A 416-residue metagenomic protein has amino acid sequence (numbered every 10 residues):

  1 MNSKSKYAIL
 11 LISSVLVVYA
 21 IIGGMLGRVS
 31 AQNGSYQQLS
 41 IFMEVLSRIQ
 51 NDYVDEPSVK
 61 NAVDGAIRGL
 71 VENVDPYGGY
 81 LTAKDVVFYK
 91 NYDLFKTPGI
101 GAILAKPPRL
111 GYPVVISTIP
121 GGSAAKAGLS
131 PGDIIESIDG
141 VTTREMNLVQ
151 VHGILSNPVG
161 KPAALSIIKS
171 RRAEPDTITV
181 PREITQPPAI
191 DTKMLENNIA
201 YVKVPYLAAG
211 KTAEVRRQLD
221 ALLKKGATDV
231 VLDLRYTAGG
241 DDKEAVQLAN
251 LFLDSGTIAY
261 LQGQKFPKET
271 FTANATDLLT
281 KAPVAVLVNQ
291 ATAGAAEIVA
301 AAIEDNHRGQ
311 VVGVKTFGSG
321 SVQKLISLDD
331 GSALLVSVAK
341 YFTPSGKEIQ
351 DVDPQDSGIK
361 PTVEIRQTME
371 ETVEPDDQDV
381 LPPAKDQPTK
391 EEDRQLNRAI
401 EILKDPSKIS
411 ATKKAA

Functional and structural regions predicted by a protein language model:
N2-G79, G111-P113, T389, R394-R398 (+2 more regions): Terminal targeting/pro-maturation regions of precursor/exported proteins
I22-Q38, E44-V54, S58-V59, V114-T118 (+2 more regions): Cleft-lining beta-strand/loop regions that shape enzyme active-site pockets
Y53-I116, G160-T179, Q186-T192, I400 (+1 more regions): Extended, small/polar residue-biased N-terminal targeting/export presequences and adjacent propeptide/linker tracts
Y80, I258-A259, F271, F317 (+4 more regions): Short clusters of hydrophobic/aromatic residues that line enzyme substrate/ligand-binding pockets
L278-V286, G331-K340: A polyampholytic, Gly/Pro-enriched intrinsically disordered region
A333, K340-A416: Conserved functional hotspot residues or short segments at active or partner-binding sites across diverse domains
